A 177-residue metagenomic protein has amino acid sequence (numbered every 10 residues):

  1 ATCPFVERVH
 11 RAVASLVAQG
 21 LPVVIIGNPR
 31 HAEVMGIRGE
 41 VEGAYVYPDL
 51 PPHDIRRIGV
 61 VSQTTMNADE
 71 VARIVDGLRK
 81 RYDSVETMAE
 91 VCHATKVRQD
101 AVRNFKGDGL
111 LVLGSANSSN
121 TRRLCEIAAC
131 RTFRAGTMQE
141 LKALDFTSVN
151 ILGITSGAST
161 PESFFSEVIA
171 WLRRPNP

Functional and structural regions predicted by a protein language model:
A1-P177: The feature marks the mature, well-folded catalytic cores of soluble enzymes
